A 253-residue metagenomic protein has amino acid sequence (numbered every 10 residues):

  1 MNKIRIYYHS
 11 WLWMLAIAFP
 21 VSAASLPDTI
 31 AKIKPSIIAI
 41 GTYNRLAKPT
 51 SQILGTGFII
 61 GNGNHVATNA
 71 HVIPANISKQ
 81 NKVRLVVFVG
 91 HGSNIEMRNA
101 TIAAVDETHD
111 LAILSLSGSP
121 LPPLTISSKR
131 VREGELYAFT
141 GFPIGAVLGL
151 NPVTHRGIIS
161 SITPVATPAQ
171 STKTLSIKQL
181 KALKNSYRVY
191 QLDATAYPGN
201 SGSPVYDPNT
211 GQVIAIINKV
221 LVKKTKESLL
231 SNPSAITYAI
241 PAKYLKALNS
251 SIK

Functional and structural regions predicted by a protein language model:
M1-L12: Bacterial N-terminal signal peptides that target proteins for export
A18-P20: N-terminal signal peptide c-region/cleavage motif recognized by signal peptidases
A24-L26, Y43-N69, M97-R98, G202 (+2 more regions): A conserved glycine-rich beta-strand in the N-terminal activation segment of trypsin-fold
D28-T29, T101-A103, S117-N151: Active-site substrate-binding loop(s) of clan PA
I33-T50, A112, L116-P123, V153-S250: Active-site region of chymotrypsin-like
I60-G61, V131-R132, P208: Short, well-ordered loop/turn sites that connect or cap secondary structure elements
G61-E107: Catalytic-histidine neighborhood of serine endopeptidases, predominantly the chymotrypsin-like S1/PA family
V83-V86, H91-A100, E133-A138, P152-K173: Beta-strand/loop subdomains of soluble extracytoplasmic proteins
